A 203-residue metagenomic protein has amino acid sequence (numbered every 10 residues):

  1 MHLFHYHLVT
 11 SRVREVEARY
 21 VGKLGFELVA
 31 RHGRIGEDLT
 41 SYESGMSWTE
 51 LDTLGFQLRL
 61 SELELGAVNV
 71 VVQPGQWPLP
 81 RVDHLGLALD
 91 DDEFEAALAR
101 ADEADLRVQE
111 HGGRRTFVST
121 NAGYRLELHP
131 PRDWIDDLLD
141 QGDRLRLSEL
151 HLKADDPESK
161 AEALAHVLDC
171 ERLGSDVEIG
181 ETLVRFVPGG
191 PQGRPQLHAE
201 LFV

Functional and structural regions predicted by a protein language model:
L3, Y20, L63, V70-V72 (+5 more regions): Short, structured motif recognition centered on aromatic/hydrophobic residues
Y6, L85, L150: Hydrophobic adenine-recognition pocket in adenosine-nucleotide-binding enzymes
L8-G66, H111-R114, L152-L183: Core segments of cupin and vicinal oxygen chelate
A18-R19, D92-R100: Short amphipathic alpha-helices within nucleic acid-binding modules
R34, G75-Q76, H129-P131: Residue-level structural signal for beta-strand termini and adjacent loop
L39-Q57, P78-D83, L87, E93 (+2 more regions): A cross-kingdom feature marking solvent-exposed beta-strand/loop segments within repeated, beta-rich binding/scaffold
G66-V68, N121: Short, ordered coil/turn segments that flank beta-strands lining enzyme active or ligand-binding pockets
L98-P157, E162, H166-V203: Vicinal oxygen chelate
